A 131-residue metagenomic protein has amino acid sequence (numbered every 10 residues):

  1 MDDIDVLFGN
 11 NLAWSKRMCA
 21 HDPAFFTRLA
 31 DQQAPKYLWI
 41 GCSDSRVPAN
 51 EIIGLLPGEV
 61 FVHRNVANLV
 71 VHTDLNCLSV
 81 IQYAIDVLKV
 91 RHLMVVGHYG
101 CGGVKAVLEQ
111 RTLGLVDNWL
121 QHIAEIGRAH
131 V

Functional and structural regions predicted by a protein language model:
M1-P35, A67-R91, C101-R128: Divalent-metal-activated hydrolytic enzyme cores
M18-E59: N-terminal short beta-loop-beta anion/metal-coordinating cradle
I40-C42, R64, M94-H98: Short beta-strand segments
L55-E59, L78-S79, Y99: Short amphipathic alpha-helical segments, especially helix-boundary/capping motifs
P57-N68: Glycine/charged-rich beta-loop-alpha catalytic/anionic-binding loops adjacent to active sites
